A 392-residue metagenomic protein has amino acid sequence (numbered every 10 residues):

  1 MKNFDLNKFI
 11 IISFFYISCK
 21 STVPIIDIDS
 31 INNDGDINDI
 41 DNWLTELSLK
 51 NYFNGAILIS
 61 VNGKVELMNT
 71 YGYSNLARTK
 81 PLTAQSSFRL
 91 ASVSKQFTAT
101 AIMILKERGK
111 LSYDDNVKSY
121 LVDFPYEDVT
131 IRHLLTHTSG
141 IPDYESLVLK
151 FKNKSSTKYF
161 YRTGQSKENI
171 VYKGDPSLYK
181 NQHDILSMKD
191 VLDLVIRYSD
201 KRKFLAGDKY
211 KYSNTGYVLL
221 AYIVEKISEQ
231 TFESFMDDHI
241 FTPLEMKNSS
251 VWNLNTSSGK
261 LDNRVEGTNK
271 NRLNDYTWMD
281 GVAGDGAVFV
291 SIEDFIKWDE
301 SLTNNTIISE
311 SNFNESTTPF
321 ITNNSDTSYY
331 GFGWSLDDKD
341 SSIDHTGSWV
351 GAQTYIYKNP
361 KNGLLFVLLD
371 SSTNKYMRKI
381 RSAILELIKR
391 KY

Functional and structural regions predicted by a protein language model:
M1-D27: Bacterial Sec-dependent N-terminal signal peptides
C19-T70, N153, E225-S228, S234-D238 (+2 more regions): Catalytic loop of the DD-peptidase/beta-lactamase superfamily, centered on the K-T-G motif and neighboring
N54-A56, S146-L147, Y210, S250-V251 (+1 more regions): Surface-exposed patches in mature extracellular/periplasmic domains of secreted proteins
I57-E66, R89-S112, N116, L134 (+4 more regions): Alpha-helical scaffold elements that line and support the substrate/ligand-binding pocket of soluble hydrolases
E66-L67, F124-R132, G140-L147, P243-N253 (+1 more regions): Secretory-pathway/luminal and periplasmic proteins that interact with or process carbohydrate-rich
N69-R78, V191-V195, V265-R272: Acidic-glycine-rich active-site phosphate/pyrophosphate-binding loop
L76-Y212: Active-site-proximal loop and beta-strand segments within enzyme catalytic domains
L82-S86, D200-A206, Y217, D275-G284 (+1 more regions): Flexible glycine/proline-enriched surface loops and loop-helix/loop-strand junctions
